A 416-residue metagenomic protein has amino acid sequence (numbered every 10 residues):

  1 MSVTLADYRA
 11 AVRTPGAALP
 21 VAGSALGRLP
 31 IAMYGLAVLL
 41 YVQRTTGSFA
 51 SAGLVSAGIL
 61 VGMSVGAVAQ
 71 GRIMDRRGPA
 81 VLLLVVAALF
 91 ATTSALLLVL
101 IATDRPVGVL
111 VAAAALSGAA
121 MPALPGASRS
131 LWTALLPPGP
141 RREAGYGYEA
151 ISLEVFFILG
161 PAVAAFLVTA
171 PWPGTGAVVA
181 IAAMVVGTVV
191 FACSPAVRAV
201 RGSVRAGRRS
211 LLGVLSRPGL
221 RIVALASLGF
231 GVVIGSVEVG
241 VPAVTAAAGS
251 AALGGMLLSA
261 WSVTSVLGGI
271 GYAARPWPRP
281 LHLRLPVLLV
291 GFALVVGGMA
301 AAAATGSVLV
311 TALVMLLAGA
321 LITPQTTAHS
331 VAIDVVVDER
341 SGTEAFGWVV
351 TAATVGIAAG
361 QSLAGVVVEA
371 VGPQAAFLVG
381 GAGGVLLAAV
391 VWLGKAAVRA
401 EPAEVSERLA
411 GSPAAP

Functional and structural regions predicted by a protein language model:
V3-S64, V214-S259: Helix-loop boundary and gating motifs at the non-cytosolic
A25, V107-L124, L228, V310-P324: Hydrophobic core of transmembrane alpha-helices in multi-pass small-molecule transporters, especially MFS/SLC-type
V38, P122-L136, V241, P324-V337: Intracellular juxtamembrane helix-capping segments at the cytosolic ends of symmetry-related transmembrane helices
G66-P79, V168, L267-H282, V368: Helix-to-loop junctions at the C-terminal end of transmembrane segments in multipass secondary transporters
A88-D104, G291-A304: C-terminal ends and interior cores of transmembrane alpha-helices in multi-pass membrane transporters/permeases
A113-L153: Cytoplasmic helix-loop-helix junction between adjacent transmembrane helices in 12-TM secondary transporters
L283-T326: C-terminal transmembrane helical hairpin of 12-TM major facilitator-type secondary transporters
R340-V371: A late C-terminal transmembrane helix in Major Facilitator Superfamily
